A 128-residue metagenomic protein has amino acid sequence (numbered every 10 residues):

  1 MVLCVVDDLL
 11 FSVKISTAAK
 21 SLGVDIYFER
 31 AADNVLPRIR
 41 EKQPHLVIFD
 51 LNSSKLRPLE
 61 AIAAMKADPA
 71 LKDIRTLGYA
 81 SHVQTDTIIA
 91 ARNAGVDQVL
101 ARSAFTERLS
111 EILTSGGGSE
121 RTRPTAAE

Functional and structural regions predicted by a protein language model:
M1-L9: Conserved acidic segment of CheY-like receiver
V24-R30: Short hydrophobic/Thr-rich beta-strand motif most characteristic of the beta2 strand and flanking loop of CheY-like
A31-L46: Acidic, metal-coordinating helix/loop segments flanking the phosphotransfer/catalytic sites of two-component signaling
K42, K66-K72, A94: Conserved phosphotransfer cores of two-component systems
F49-M65: Conserved phosphotransfer microenvironments
D73-H82: A short, hydrophobic beta-strand element within the central beta-sheet of small alpha/beta folds
V83-Q98: Alpha4 helix (beta4-alpha4-beta5 surface) of REC/receiver domains from two-component response regulators
G95-E107: Output/docking surface of receiver
